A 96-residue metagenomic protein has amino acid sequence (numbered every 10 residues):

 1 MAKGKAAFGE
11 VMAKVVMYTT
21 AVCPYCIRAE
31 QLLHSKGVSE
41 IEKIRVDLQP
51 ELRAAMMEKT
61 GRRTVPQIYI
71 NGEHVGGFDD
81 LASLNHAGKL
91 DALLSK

Functional and structural regions predicted by a protein language model:
K3-E40: Local sequence-structure signature of Cys/Sec-based thiol-disulfide redox active-site neighborhoods
P24-Y25, E51, G76: Short alpha-helical
S39-R53: Thiol-based oxidoreductase modules, predominantly thioredoxin-like and allied folds used for disulfide exchange
E58-T64: Thiol/disulfide oxidoreductase modules built on the thioredoxin-like
I70-K96: Non-catalytic, surface beta->alpha helical segment in thiol-disulfide oxidoreductase systems
